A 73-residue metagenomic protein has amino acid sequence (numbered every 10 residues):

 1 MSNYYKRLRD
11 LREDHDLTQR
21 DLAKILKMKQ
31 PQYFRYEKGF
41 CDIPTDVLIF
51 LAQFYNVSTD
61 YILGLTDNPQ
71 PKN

Functional and structural regions predicted by a protein language model:
M1-D14: A short, Lys/Arg-rich alpha-helix, primarily the initiator
E13, K24, Q53: Alpha-helical residues within the helix-turn-helix
D16-R35: Short alpha-helical DNA-recognition segment
E37, Y55, T66: DNA major-groove recognition helix of helix-turn-helix
D46-Y61: DNA major-groove recognition helix of helix-turn-helix/homeodomain DNA-binding modules
L63-N73: Short, charged recognition helix plus adjacent turn of helix-turn-helix-like nucleic-acid-binding domains
